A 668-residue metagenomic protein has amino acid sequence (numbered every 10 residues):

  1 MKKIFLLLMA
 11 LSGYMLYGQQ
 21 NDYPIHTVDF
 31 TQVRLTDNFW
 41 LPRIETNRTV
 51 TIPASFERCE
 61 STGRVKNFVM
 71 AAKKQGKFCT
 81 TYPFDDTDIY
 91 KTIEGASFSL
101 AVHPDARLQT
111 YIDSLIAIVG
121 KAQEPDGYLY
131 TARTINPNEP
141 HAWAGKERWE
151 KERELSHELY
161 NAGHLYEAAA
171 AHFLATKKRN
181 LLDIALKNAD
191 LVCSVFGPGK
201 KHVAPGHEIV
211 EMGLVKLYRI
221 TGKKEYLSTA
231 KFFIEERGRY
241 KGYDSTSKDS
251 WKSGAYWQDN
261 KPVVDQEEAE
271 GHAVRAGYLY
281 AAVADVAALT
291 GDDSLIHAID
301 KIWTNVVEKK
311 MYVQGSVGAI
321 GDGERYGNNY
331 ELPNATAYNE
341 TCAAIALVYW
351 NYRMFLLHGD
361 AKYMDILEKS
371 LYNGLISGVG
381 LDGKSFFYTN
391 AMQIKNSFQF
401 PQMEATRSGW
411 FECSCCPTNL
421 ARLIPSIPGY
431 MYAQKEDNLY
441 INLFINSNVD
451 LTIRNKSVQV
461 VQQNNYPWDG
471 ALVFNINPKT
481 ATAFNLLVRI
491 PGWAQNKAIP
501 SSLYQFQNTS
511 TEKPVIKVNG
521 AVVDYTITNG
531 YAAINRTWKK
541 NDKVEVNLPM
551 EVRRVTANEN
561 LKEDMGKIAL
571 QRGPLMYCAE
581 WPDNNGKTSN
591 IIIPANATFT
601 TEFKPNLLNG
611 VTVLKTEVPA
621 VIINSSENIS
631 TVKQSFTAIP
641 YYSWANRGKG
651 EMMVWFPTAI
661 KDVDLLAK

Functional and structural regions predicted by a protein language model:
M1-N21: Bacterial Sec-dependent N-terminal signal peptides
Q19-A106, T110, P140-A175, E208-E225 (+3 more regions): Aromatic (Trp/Tyr) and acidic
V65, N138-A144, R179-S194, S250-N260: Short, charged, amphipathic alpha-helices and their helix-cap/turn boundaries
P104, G120-E124, K177, C193-G197 (+7 more regions): Helix-capping and short linker residues that terminate individual alpha-solenoid repeat units
R107-Q123: Aromatic-lined substrate-binding rim segments of carbohydrate-active enzymes
A230, I299, D365-N373, G378-N475 (+6 more regions): C-terminal beta-rich recognition modules with glycine/proline-rich loops and embedded aromatic residues
W251-Y256, K310-N329: Flexible glycine/proline-rich, aromatic-decorated loop/lid segments
